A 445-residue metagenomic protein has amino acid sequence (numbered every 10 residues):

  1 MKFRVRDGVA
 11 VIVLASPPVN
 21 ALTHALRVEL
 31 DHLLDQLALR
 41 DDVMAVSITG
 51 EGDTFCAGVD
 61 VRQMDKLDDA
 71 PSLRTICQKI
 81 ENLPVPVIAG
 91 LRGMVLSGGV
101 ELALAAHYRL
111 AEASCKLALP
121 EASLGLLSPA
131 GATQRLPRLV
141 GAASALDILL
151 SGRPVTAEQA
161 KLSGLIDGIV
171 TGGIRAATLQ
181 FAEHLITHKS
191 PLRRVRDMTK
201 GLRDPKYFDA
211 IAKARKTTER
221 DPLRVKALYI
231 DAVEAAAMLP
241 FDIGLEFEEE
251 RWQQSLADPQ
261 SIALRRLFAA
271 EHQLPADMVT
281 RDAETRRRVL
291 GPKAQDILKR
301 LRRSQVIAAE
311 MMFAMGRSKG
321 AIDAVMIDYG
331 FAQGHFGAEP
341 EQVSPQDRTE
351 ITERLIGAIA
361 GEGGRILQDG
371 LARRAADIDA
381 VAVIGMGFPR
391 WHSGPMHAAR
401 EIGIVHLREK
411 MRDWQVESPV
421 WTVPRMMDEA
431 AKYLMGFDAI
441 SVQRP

Functional and structural regions predicted by a protein language model:
M1-E51, P71, T75-Q78: Conserved CoA-thioester-binding segment of acyl-CoA-metabolizing enzymes
M1-R4, A15, R27-E29, L67-S72 (+7 more regions): N-terminal glycine-rich phosphate-binding loop for ADP-containing cofactors
D53-K66: Amphipathic alpha-helical interaction surfaces in cytosolic regulatory modules
G93-G99: Gly/Ser-rich catalytic serine loop of serine hydrolases
